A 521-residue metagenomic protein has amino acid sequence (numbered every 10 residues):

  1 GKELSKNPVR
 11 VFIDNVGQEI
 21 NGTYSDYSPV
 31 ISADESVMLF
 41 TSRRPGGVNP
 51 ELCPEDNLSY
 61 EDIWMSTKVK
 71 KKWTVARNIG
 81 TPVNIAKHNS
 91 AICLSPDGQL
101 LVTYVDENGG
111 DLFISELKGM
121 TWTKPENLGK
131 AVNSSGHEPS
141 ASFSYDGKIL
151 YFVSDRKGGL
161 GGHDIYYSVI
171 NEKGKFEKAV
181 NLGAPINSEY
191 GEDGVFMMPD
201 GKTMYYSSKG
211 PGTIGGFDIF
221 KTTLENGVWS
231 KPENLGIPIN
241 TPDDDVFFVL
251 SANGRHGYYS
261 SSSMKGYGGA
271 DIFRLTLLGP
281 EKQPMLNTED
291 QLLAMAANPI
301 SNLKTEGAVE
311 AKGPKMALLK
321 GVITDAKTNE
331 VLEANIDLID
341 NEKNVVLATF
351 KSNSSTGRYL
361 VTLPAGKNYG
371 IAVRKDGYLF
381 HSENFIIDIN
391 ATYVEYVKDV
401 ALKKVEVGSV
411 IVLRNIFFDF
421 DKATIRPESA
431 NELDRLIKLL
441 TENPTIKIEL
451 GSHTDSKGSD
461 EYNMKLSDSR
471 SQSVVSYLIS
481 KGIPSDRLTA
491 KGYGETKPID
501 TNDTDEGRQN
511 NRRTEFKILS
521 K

Functional and structural regions predicted by a protein language model:
G1-L318: Short, conserved micro-motifs composed of acidic
G162, A326-E342: Short, ordered, surface-exposed loop/turn motifs in non-cytosolic proteins
S208, N443, G451-K521: Periplasmic OmpA-like peptidoglycan-binding domain that tethers envelope proteins to the cell wall
V309-E310, H381-N415: Extracellular beta-sheet/turn segments enriched in Thr/Pro/Gly and aliphatic residues
A317-K327, I336, G357, V400: A short, amphipathic beta-strand motif
L332, N341-R358: Short, acidic Ser/Thr/Gly-rich low-complexity loop/linker segments typical of extracellular and cell-surface proteins
K367-G377: A short, solvent-exposed beta-strand micro-motif common in secreted/extracellular proteins
E406-I446, T454-Y462: Short, solvent-exposed beta-strand/turn patches at coil↔beta or beta↔helix junctions that act as interaction loops
